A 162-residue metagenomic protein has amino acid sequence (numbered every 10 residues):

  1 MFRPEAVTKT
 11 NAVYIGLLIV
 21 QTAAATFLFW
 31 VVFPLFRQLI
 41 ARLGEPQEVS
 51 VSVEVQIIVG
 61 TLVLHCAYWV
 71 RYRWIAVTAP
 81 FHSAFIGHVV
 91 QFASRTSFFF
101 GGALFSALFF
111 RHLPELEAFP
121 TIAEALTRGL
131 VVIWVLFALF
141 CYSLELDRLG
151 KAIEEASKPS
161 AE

Functional and structural regions predicted by a protein language model:
M1-F27: Cytosolic juxtamembrane helix and N-cap/initiation of the first transmembrane helix
V7-G16, V51, S83-A93, P120-E124: Membrane-interface helix-boundary signature
I15-V20, L39-L64, Q91, E124-V132: Transmembrane alpha-helix entry/boundary detector in multi-pass membrane proteins
Q21-V31, I58-A67, S94-A107: Hydrophobic alpha-helical transmembrane segments of multi-pass integral membrane proteins
F27-Q38, F100-E124: Alpha-helical transmembrane segments and their membrane-interface junctions in multi-pass membrane proteins
R42, A76-V77, H112-P120, L149: Transmembrane helix-loop junctions in multipass membrane proteins, especially transporters and channels
V70-A79, V135-E162: Cytosolic juxtamembrane helix at the C-terminal end of the final transmembrane segment
R71-F99: Loop-to-transmembrane helix junctions at the membrane interface
